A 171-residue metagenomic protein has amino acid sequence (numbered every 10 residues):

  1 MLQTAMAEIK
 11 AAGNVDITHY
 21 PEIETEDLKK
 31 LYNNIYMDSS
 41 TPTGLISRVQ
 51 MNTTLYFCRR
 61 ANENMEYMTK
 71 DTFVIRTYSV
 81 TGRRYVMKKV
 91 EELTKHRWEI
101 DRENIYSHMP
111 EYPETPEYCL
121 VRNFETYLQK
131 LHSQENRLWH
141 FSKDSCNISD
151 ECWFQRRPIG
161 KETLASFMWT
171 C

Functional and structural regions predicted by a protein language model:
M1-C171: Extended, non-catalytic subsegments within catalytic or DNA/protein-binding/adaptor domains
